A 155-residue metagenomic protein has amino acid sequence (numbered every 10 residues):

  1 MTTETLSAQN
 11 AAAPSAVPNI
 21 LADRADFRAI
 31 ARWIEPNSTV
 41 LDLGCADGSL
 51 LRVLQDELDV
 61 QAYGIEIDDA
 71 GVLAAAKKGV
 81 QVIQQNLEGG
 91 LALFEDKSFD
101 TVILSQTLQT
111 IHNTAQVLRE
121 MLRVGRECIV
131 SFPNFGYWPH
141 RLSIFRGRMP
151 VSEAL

Functional and structural regions predicted by a protein language model:
L21-N37: Conserved alpha-helix/loop element of class I SAM-dependent methyltransferases that forms part of the SAM/SAH-binding
G44-A46: Class I SAM-dependent methyltransferase "Motif I" SAM/SAH-binding loop
G48-R52: Glycine-rich SAM-binding Motif I of class I
V53-G90: Class I SAM-dependent methyltransferase SAM/SAH-binding core
G90-D96: Short conserved loop adjoining the S-adenosyl-L-methionine
T101-H112: A short SAM/SAH-binding and catalytic strip from SAM-dependent methyltransferases
A115-I129: A short glycine-rich, Lys/Arg-flanked "PGG" loop and its adjoining helix->strand segment in the class I
V130-A154: Conserved class I S-adenosyl-L-methionine
